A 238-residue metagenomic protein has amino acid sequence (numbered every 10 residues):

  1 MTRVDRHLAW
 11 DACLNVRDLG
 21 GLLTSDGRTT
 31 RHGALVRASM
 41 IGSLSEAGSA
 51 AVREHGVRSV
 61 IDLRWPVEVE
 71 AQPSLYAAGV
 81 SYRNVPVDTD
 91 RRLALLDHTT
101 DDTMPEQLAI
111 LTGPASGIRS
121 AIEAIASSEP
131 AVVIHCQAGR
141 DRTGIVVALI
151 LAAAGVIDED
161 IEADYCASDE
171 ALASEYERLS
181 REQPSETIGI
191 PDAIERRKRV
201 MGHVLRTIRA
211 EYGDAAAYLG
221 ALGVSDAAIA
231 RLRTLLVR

Functional and structural regions predicted by a protein language model:
M1-V133, V146-R238: Cys-dependent protein tyrosine phosphatase-like superfamily
A138, R142-T143: Ser/Thr-glycine-rich phosphate-binding loops at phosphate-binding pockets of nucleotides, nucleotide cofactors
